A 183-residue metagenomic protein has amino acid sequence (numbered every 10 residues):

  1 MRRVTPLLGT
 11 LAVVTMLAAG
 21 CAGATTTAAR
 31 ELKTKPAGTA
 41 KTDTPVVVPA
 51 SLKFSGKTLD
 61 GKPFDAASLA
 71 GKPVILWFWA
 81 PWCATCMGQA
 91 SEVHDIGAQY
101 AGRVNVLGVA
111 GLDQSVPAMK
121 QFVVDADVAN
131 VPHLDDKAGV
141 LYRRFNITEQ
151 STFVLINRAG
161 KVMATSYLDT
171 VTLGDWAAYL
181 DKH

Functional and structural regions predicted by a protein language model:
M1-K53, H183: N-terminal targeting signals for export/organelle localization
T39-P73: Post-signal-peptide N-terminal segment of Sec-exported extracytoplasmic proteins
D65-M87: Short active-site neighborhood of thiol/selenol oxidoreductases, capturing the structured segment around
I75-L76, V106, F153: Hydrophobic beta-strand anchors of alpha/beta hydrolase catalytic cores
F78-A80, V109-L112, D136-A138, S166-L168: Active-site-proximal beta-strand/loop segments in catalytic clefts of secreted hydrolases
M87-A126, K137-R143: Structural microenvironment flanking redox-active thiols in thiol-disulfide oxidoreductases
V124-A129, D136-H183: Thiol/disulfide oxidoreductase modules built on the thioredoxin-like
